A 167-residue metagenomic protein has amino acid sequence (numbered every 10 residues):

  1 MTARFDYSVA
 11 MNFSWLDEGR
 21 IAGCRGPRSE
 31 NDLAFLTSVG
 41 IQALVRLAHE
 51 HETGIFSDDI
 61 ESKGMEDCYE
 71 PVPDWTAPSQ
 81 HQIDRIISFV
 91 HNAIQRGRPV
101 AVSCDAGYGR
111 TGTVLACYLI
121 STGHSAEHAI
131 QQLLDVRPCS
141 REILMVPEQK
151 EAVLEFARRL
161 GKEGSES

Functional and structural regions predicted by a protein language model:
M1-A101, T113-S167: Cys-dependent protein tyrosine phosphatase-like superfamily
G107: Conserved G/P- and acidic residue-centered "switch" motifs that form tight phosphate/ATP-binding loops in soluble
R110: Conserved SAM/SAH-binding loop-helix junction of Class I S-adenosyl-L-methionine-dependent methyltransferases
